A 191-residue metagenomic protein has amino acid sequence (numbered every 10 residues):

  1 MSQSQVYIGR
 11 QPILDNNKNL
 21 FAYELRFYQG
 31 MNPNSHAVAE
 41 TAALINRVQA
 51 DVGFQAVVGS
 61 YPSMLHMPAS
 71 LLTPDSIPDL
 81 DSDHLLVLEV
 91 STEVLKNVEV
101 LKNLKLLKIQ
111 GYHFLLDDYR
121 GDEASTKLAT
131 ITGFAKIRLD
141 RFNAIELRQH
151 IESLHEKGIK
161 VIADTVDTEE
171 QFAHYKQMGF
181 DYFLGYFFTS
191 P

Functional and structural regions predicted by a protein language model:
M1-N19, Y28-N34, E89-L95, D117-P191: EAL-family c-di-GMP phosphodiesterase catalytic domain
A22-Y23: Short glycine-/small-residue motifs
Q29-R47: A short, polar/charged loop-to-alpha-helix boundary motif
A42-L106, Y112-D117, G121-A124: Catalytic core of bacterial c-di-GMP phosphodiesterases, primarily the EAL and HD-GYP domains, capturing alpha-helical
S60-Y61, D83, G111, T132 (+2 more regions): Short, well-ordered alpha-helix to beta-strand connector turns
